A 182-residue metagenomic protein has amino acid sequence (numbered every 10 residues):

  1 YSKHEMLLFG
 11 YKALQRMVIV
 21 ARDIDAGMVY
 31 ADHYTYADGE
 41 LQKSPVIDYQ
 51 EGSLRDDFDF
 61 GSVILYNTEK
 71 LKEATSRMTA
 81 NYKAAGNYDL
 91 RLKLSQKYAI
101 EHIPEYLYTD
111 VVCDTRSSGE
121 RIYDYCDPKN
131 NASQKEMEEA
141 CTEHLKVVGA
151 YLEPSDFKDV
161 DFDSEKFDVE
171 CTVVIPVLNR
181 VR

Functional and structural regions predicted by a protein language model:
Y1-S2: Ankyrin-repeat intra-repeat helix-capping/turn positions
E5-S44, E69, C113: Conserved donor NDP-sugar-binding/catalytic core segment of glycosyltransferases
K12-I19, D89-K93, A140: Alpha-helical elements of Rossmann-like donor-binding domains used by nucleotide-donor carbohydrate transfer enzymes
Y30-D32, P104, I175: Short beta-strand segments
E51-E136: Conserved nucleotide-sugar donor-binding catalytic segment
D89, E170-V174: Cell-envelope/extracellular polymer assembly enzymes that use nucleotide-activated donors
Y123-D168: C-terminal, non-catalytic tails of nucleotide-sugar-dependent glycosyltransferases
I175-R182: Active-site beta-to-alpha loop of glycosyltransferases that engages the nucleotide-sugar donor
